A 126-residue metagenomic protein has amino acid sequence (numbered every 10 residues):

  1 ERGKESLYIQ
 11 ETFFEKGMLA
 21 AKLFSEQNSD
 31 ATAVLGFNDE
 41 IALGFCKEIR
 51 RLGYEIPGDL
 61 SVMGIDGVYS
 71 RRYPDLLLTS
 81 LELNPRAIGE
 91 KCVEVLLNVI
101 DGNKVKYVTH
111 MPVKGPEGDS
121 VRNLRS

Functional and structural regions predicted by a protein language model:
E1-S126: Bacterial carbohydrate/catabolite-sensing allosteric modules
